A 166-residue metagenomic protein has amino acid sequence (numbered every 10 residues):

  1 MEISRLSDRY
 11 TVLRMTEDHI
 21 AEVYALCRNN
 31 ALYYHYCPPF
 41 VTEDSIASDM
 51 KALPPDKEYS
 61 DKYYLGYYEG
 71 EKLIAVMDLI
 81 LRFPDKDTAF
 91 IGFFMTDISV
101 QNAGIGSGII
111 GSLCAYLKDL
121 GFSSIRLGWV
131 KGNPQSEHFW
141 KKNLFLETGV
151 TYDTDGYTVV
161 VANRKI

Functional and structural regions predicted by a protein language model:
R5-Y10, R14-I20, A25-S99, I110-S112 (+3 more regions): Acetyl-CoA-dependent GNAT
D97-A103, K131-G132: Active-site acidic-Proline motif in GNAT/NAT acetyltransferases
S107, K131-G149: Conserved active-site alpha-helix within GNAT-family acetyltransferase domains
L117-W129: Conserved GNAT acetyl-CoA-binding A-motif
L127-E137, T154-Y157: Conserved beta-strand-loop-alpha-helix junction that forms the acyl-donor binding cleft
